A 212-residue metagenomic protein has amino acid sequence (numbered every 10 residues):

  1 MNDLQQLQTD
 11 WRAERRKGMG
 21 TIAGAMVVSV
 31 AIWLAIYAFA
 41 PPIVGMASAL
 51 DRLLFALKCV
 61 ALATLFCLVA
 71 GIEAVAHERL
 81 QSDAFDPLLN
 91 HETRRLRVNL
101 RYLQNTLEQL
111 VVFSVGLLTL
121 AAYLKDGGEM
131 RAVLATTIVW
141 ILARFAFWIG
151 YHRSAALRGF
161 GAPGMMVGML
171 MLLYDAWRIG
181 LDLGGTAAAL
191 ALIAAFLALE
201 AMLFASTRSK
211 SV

Functional and structural regions predicted by a protein language model:
L7-L65: Long, highly hydrophobic alpha-helical transmembrane signal-anchor segments
I22-F39, T64-V75, L173, L190-T207: Hydrophobic core of alpha-helical transmembrane segments in multi-pass integral membrane proteins
V27-S29, R94, F160-D175: Small-residue-rich segments of transmembrane alpha-helices in multi-pass membrane proteins, especially helix faces
V28, Q104-T119, L170: Core segments of transmembrane alpha-helices that mediate helix-helix packing or line hydrophobic substrate/ligand
V30-A35, M169-G185: Hydrophobic alpha-helical transmembrane segments in multi-pass integral membrane proteins
A38-F55, L118-A132, R178-A188: Helix-coil boundary and interhelical linker segments in multi-pass alpha-helical membrane proteins
V69-T93: Membrane-helix interface/capping segments
V133-G168: Alpha-helical transmembrane segments and their immediate juxtamembrane interface regions
